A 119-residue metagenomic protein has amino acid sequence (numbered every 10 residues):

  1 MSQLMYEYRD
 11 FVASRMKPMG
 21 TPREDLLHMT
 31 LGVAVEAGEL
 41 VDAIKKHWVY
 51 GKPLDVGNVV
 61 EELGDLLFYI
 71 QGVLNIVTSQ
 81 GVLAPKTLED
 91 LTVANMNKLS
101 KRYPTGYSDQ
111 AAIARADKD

Functional and structural regions predicted by a protein language model:
M1-D119: Flexible "arm" and connector segments at domain edges
